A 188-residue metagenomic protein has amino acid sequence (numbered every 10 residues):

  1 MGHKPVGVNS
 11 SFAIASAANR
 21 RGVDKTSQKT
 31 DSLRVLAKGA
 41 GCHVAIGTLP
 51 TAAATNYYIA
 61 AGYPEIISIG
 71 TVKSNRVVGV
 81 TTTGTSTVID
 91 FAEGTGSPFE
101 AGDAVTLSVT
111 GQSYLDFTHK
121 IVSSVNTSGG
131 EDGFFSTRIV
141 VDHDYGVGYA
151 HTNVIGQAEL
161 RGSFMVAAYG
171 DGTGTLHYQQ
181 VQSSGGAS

Functional and structural regions predicted by a protein language model:
M1-D24, T173-S188: Short, intrinsically disordered N-terminal pre-domain segments
G7-K29, T51-A53, V80-G96, Q112-S113: Surface-exposed ligand/attachment interfaces on beta-rich extracellular proteins
S10, A52-T71: Intrinsically disordered, low-complexity Pro/Gly/Ser/Thr-rich segments with frequent PxxP/GP/PP motifs and embedded
R21-K25, G62-G70, R161-S163: Beta-sandwich interaction modules
L33-G39, A168-G170: Asparagine-centered strand-capping/turn motif at beta-strand->loop junctions
K38-N56, Q179: Short, surface-exposed beta-strand/strand-loop-strand elements in extracellular ectodomains
T71-Q179, G186-S188: Small/polar beta-strand repeat architecture
